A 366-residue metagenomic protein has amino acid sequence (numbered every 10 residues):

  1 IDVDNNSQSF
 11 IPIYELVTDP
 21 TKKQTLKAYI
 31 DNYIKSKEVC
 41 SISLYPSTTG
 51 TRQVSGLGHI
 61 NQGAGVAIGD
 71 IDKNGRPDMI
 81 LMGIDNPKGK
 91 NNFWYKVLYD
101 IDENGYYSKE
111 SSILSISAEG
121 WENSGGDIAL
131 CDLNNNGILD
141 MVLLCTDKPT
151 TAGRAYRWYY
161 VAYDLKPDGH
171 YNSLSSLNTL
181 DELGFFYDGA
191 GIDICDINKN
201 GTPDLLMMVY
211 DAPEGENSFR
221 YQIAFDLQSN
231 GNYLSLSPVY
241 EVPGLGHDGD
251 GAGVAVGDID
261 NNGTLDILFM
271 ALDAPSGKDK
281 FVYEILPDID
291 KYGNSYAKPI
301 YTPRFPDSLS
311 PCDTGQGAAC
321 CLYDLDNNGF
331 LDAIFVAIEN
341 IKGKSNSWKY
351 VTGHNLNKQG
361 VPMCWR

Functional and structural regions predicted by a protein language model:
D2, D19, K23-N61, K96-N123 (+4 more regions): Blade-edge motifs of beta-propeller repeat domains
V3, D70-D72, I101-E103, D132-N134 (+9 more regions): Calcium-coordinating acidic loop motifs
P12, F93-V97, R157-V161, R220-I223 (+2 more regions): A short loop-to-beta-strand structural motif that recurs across blades of beta-propeller domains
Q62-I71, G125-L133, G189-I197, G251-I259 (+1 more regions): Beta-propeller blade termini
K73-G83, N135-C145, K199-M208, N261-M270 (+1 more regions): Acidic/hydrophobic-patterned starts of short beta strands in beta-sheet-rich repeat architectures
I84-K90, T146-A152, Y210-G215, L272-G277 (+1 more regions): Short glycine/acidic-enriched loop and turn motifs that connect beta-strands
G89-N91, G153-W158, G215-F219, G277-F281 (+3 more regions): Surface-exposed loop/turn motifs in large extracellular/passenger domains
